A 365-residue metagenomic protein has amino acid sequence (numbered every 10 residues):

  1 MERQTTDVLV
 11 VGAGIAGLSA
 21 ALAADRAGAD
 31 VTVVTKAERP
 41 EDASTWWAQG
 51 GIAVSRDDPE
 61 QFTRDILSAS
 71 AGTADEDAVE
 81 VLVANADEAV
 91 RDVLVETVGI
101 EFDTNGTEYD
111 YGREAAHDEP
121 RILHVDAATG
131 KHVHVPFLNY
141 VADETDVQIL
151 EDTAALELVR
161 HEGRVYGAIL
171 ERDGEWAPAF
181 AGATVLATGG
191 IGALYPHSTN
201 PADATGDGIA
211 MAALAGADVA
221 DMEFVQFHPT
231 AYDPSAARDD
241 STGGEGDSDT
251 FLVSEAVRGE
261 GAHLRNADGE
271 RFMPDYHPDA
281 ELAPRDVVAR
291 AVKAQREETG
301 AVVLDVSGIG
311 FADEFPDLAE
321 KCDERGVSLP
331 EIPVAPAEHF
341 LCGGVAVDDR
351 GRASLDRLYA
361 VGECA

Functional and structural regions predicted by a protein language model:
E2-T6, E171-A183, A353-R357: Core beta-strand elements of the Rossmann-like FAD/NAD(P) dinucleotide-binding domain in flavoenzyme oxidoreductases
R3-T35: N-terminal Rossmann-like FAD-binding beta1-loop-alpha1 element of flavoenzymes
V8-V11, A155, P178-G189, A212 (+2 more regions): Short hydrophobic core segments
D25-I52, R56: Glycine-rich FAD pyrophosphate-binding loop
A53-V83: Glycine-rich active-site loop/strand segments that organize a redox cofactor
A74-D87, P120-L138, L150, S198-G206 (+3 more regions): Short beta-strand to alpha-helix junction loop
V98-W176, A231-S235, L264-R265: Conserved redox-cofactor binding core of oxidoreductases
A217-L329: An anion/pyrophosphate-binding glycine-rich loop and adjacent beta-alpha core in soluble alpha-beta enzymes
